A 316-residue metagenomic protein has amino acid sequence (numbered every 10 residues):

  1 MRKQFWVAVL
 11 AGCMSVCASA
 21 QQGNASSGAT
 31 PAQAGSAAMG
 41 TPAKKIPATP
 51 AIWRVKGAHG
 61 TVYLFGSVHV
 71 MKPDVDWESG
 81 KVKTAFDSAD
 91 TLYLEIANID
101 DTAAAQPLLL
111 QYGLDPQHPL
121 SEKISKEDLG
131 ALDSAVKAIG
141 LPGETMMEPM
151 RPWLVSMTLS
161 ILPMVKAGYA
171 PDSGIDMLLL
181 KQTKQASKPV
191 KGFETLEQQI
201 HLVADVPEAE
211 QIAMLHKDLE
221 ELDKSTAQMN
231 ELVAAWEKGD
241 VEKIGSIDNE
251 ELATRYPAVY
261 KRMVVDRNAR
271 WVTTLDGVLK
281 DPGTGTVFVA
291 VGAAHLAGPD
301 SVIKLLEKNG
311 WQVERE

Functional and structural regions predicted by a protein language model:
M1-Q4: Positively charged n-region of N-terminal signal peptides that target proteins for export
V7-V16: Bacterial N-terminal signal peptides
A18-A25: Boundary at the C-terminal end of the N-terminal hydrophobic targeting segment
S26-T30: Catalytic cores of phosphodiester-bond-cleaving enzymes
P31-G35, M39-K44, T49-M263: Structured, acidic catalytic/metal-binding patches in enzyme active sites
P257-E316: A cross-kingdom marker for long, charged
